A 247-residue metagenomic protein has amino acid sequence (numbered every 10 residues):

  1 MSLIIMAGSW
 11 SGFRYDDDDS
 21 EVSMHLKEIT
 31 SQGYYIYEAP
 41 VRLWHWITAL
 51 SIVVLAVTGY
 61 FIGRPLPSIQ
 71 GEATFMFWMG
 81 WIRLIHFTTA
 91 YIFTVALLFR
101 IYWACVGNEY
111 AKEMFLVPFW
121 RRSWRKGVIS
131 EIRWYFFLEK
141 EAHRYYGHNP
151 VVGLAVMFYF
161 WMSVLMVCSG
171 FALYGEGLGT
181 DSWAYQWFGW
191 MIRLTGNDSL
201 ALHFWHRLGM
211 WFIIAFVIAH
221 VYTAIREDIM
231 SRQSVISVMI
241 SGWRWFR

Functional and structural regions predicted by a protein language model:
S2-R247: Membrane-embedded alpha-helical bundles that constitute the cytochrome b-like, heme-associated redox core of multi-pass
